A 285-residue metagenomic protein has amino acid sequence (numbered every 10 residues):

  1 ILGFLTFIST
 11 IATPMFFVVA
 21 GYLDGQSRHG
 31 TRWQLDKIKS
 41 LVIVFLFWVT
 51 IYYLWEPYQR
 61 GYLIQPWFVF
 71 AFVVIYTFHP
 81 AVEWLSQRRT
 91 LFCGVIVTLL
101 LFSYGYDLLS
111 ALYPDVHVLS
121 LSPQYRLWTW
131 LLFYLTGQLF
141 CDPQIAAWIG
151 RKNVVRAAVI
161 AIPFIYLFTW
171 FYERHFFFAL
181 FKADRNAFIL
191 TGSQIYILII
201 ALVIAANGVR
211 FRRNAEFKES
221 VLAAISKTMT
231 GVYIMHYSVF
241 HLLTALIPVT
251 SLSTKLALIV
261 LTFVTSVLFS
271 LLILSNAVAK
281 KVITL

Functional and structural regions predicted by a protein language model:
I1-L285: Alpha-helical transmembrane segments and their immediate juxtamembrane cytosolic regions
